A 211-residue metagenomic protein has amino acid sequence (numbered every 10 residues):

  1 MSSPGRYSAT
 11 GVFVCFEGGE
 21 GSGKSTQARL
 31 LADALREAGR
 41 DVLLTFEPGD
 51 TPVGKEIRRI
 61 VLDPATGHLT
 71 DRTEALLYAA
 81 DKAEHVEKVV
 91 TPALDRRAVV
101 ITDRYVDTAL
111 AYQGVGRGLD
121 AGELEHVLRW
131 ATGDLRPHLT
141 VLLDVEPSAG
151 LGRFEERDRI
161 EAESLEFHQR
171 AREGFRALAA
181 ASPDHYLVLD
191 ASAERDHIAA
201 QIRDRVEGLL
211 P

Functional and structural regions predicted by a protein language model:
S2-Y7, L30-A32, S148-P211: NTP-dependent small-molecule kinase module
A9-F13: Pre-Walker A (Motif I) flank of P-loop NTPase domains
F16: Hydrophobic anchor at the beta1->P-loop junction of P-loop NTPases
G21: Walker A (P-loop) phosphate-binding loop of P-loop NTPases
K24: Conserved lysine of the Walker
Q27: Hydrophobic positions on the alpha1 helix immediately C-terminal to the Walker A/P-loop
R40-T132, Q201: ATP-dependent small-molecule kinase phosphotransfer cores that center on conserved nucleotide phosphate-binding segments
R104, T108-E173, A177: A glycine- and Lys/Arg-enriched "phosphate-lid" helix/loop adjacent to the NTP-binding pocket of small-molecule kinases
